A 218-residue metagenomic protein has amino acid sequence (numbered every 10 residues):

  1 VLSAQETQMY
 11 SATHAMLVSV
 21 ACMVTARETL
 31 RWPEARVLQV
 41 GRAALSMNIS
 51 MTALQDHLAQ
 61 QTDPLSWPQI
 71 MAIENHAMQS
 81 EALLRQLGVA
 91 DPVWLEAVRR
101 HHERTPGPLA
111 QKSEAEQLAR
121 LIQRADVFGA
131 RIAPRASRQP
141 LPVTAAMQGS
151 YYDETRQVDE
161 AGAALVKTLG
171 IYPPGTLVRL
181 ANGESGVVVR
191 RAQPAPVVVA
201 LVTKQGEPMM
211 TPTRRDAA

Functional and structural regions predicted by a protein language model:
V1-E74, R85-D91: Acidic/His-rich, divalent-metal-binding segments that scaffold phosphate/diphosphate chemistry
R42-A44, L84-Q123, S137-R138, Q148-T155 (+1 more regions): Histidine/acidic-rich helix-loop-helix segments that form or flank divalent-metal centers in metalloenzyme catalytic
M47, D126-V127: DG-centered beta-turn motif at the end of beta-strands
T52-D56, H101-T105, R131: A short secondary-structure junction motif
A130-A146: Active-site-proximal, acidic helix/loop segment immediately C-terminal to a metal-coordinating Asp/Glu
P194-V202: Short, solvent-exposed secondary-structure boundary/capping segments
T203-A218: Glycine- and charge-enriched low-complexity intrinsically disordered segments
